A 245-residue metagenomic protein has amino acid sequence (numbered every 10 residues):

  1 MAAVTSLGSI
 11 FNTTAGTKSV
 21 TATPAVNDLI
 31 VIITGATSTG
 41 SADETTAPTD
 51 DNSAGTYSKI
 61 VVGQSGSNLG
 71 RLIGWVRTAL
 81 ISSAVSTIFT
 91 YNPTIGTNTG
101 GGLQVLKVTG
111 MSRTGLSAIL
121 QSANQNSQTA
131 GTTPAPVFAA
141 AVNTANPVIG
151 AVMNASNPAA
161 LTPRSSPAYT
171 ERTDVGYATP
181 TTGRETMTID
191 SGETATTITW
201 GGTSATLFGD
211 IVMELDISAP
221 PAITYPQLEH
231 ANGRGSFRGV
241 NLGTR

Functional and structural regions predicted by a protein language model:
M1-Q227, G233-R234, G239-R245: Primarily extracytoplasmic/secreted proteins and surface-exposed domains characterized by disulfide-bonded cysteine
